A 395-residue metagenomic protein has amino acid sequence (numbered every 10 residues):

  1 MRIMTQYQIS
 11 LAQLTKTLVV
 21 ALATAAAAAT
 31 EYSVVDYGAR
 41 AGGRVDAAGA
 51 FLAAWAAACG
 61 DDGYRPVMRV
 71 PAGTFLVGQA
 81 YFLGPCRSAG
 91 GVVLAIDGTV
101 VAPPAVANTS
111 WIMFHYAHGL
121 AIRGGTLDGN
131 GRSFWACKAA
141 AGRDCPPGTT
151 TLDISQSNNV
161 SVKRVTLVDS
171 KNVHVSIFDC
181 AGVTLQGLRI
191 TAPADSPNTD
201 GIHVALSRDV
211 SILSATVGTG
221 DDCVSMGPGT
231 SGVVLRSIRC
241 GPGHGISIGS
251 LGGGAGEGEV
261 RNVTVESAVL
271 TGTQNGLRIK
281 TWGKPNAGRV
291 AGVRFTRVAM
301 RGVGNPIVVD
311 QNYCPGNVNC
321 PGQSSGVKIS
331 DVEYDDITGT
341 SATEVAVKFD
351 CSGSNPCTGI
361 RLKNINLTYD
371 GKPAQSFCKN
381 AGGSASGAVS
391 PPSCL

Functional and structural regions predicted by a protein language model:
R2-L395: Extracellular/periplasmic carbohydrate-active domains that bind, remodel, or depolymerize complex polysaccharides
